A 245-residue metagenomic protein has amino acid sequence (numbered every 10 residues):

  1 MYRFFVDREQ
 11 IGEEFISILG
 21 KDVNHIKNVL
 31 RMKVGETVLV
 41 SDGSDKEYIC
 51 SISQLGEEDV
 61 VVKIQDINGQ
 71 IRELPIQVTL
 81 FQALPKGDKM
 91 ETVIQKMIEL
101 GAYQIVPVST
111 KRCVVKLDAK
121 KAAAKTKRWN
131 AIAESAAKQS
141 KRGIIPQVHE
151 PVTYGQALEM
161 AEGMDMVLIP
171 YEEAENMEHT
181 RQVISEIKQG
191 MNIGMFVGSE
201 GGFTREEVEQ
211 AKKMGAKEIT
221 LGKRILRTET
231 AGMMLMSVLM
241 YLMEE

Functional and structural regions predicted by a protein language model:
M1-G69: N-terminal positively charged helical leader segments and presequences
E9, I67, S109-R112, K223-R224: Short, ordered loop/turn segments at secondary-structure junctions
V38, K63, R72-F81, I184-M191: Mobile, glycine- and charge-enriched loop segments and immediately flanking short secondary-structure elements within
V62, I145-H149, E218: Generic structural signal for residues in well-ordered beta-strands
I71-L168: RNA substrate-binding interface of SAM-dependent RNA methyltransferases
M164-G202, E206-E207, A216-I219: Active-site/ligand-binding-proximal alpha/beta "capping" segment
R205-E245: Structured adenosyl-cofactor binding patch, chiefly the S-adenosyl-L-methionine
